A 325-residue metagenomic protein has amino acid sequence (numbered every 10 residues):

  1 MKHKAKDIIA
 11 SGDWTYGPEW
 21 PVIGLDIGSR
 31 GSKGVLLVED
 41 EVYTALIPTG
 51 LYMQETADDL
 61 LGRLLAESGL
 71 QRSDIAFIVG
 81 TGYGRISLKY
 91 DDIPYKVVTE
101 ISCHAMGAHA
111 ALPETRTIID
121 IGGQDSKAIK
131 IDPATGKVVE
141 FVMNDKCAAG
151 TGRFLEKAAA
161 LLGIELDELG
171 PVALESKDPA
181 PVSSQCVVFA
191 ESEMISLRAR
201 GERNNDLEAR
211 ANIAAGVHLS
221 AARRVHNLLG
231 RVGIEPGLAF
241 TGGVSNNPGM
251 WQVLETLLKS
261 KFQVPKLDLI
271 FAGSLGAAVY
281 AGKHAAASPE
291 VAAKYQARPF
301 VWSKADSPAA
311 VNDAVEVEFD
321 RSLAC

Functional and structural regions predicted by a protein language model:
K2-K6, K283-C325: Acidic, glycine/GT-rich loop-and beta-edge segments that sit at the periphery of enzyme/chaperone cores
I8-V42, T115-T135, C325: Gly/Thr-rich phosphate-binding beta-strand-loop-beta motif of the actin/hexokinase/Hsp70
E19-R63, V138-D145: Short glycine-rich, Thr/Ser-proximal phosphate-binding strand/loop in the N-terminal lobe of ATP-dependent enzymes
T49-M53, P133, K137-E175, G273 (+1 more regions): Glycine-rich phosphate-binding loop plus the immediately following alpha-helix
G82-G84, I234-L257, D268-G273: Glycine-rich phosphate-binding loops at beta-strand->alpha-helix junctions
Y95-I101, E255-L275: Conserved phosphate-binding/catalytic loops in two-lobed NTP-binding clefts
M106, L155-E156, A160, K266-A305: Glycine-rich phosphate-binding/hydrolytic loop that grips phosphoryl groups
S192-L228, I270: Adenine-nucleotide phosphate-binding core of ATP-dependent small-molecule kinases
